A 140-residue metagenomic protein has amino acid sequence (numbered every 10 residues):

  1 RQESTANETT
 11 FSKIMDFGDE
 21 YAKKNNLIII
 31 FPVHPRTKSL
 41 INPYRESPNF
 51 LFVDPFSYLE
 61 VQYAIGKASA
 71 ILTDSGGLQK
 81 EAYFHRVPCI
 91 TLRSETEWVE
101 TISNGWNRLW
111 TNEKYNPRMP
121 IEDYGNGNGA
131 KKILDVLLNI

Functional and structural regions predicted by a protein language model:
R1-P32, R36-I140: Nucleotide-activated sugar donor-binding and catalytic core shared by glycosyltransferases and related lipid-linked
